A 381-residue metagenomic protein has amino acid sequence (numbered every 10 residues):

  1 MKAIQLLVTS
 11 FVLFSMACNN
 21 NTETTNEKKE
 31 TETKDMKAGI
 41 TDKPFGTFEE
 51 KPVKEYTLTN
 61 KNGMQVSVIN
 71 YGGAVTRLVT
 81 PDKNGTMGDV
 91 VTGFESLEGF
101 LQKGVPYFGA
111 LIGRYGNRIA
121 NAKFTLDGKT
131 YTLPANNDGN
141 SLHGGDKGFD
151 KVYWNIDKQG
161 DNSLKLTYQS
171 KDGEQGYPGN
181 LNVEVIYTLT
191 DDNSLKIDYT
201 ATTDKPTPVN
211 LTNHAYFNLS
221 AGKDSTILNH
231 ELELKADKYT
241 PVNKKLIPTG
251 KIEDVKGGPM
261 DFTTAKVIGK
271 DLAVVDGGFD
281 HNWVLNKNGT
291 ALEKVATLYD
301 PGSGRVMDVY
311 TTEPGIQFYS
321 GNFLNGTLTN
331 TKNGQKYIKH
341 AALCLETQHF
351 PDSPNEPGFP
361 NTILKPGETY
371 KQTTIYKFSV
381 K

Functional and structural regions predicted by a protein language model:
K2-T9: Sec-dependent signal peptide recognition, specifically the positively charged N-region followed immediately by
F14-A17: C-terminal motif of bacterial Sec signal peptides marking the signal peptidase cleavage site
N19-M64, N70-K381: An exposed, glycine/acidic-rich loop-and-rim segment of catalytic or binding clefts
